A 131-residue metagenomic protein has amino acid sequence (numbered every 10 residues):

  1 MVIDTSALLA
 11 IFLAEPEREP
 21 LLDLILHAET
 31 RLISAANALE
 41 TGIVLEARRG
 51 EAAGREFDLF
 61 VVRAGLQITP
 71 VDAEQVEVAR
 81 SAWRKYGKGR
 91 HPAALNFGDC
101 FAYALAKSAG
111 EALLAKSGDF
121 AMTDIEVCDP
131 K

Functional and structural regions predicted by a protein language model:
M1-I33, E46-L59, D129-K131: Short, well-structured N-terminal submotif of metal-dependent ribonuclease cores
D4, I33-S34, L95-N96, S117: Histidine- and aromatic-rich ligand-binding microenvironments
P20-D23, L59-V62, W83-G89: Glycine/charged-rich beta-loop-alpha catalytic/anionic-binding loops adjacent to active sites
V44, G65: Helix-loop "lid/cap" segments that line or gate small-molecule binding pockets
Q67-A112: Active-site neighborhoods of divalent-metal-dependent phosphate/nucleic-acid chemistry enzymes
Y103-K131: Acidic, PIN/NYN-like endoribonuclease modules and their adjacent C-terminal/linker elements
